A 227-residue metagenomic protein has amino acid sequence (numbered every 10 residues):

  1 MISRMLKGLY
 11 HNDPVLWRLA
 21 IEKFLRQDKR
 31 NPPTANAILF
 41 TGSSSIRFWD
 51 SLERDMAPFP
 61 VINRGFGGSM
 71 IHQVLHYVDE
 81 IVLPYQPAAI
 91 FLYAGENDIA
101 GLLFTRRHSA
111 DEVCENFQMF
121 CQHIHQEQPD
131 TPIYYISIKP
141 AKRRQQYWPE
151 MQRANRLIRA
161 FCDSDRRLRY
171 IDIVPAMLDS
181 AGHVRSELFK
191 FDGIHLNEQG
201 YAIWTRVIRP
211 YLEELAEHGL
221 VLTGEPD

Functional and structural regions predicted by a protein language model:
M1-F40, D50, R54-A57, E213-D227: N-terminal secretory targeting modules
F40-G42, I136: Short hydrophobic segments within beta-strands
I46-D55, P60, I71-E112, I138-K142: Oxyanion-hole/transition-state-stabilizing segment in secreted/luminal serine hydrolases and related acyltransferases
G65-F66, L92-T105, Q118, I138 (+2 more regions): Cell-envelope and extracellular/periplasmic
F117-Q122, N155: Generic structural signal for well-ordered alpha-helices, preferentially at hydrophobic/aromatic core positions
Q128-P132: A short helix->loop->beta-strand "cap" motif at the edges of active sites that frequently abuts
K139-D227: Catalytic His-Asp segment of secreted/periplasmic serine-dependent ester chemistry enzymes
